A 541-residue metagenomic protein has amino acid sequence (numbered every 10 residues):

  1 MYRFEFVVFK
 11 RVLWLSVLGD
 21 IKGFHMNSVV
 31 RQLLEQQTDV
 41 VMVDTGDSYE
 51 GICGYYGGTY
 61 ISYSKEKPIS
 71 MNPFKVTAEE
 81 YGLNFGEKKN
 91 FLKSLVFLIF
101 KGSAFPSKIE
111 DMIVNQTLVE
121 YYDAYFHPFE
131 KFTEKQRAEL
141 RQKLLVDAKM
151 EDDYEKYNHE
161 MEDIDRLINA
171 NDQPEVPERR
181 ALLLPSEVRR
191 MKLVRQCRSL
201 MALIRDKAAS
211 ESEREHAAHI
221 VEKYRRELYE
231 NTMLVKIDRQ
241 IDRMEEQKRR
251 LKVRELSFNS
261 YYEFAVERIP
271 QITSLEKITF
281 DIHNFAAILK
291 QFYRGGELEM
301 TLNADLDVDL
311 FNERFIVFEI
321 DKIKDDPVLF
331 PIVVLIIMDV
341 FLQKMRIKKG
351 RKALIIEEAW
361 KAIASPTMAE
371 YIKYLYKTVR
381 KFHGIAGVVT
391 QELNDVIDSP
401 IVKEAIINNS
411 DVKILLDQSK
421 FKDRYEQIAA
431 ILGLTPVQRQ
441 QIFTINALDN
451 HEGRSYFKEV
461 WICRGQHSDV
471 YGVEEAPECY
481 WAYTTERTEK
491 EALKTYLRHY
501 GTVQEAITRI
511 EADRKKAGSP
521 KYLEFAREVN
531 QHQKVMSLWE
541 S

Functional and structural regions predicted by a protein language model:
M1-E5, E50-I61, K65-G384, P400 (+2 more regions): P-loop NTPase motor domains
M1-K65: Glycine-rich phosphate-binding loop of nucleotide-binding enzymes
K10-S16, W360-A362, G387-V388: Short, basic, glycine/proline-bearing loop/turn elements
Q37-T38, G57-G58, G350, F382-G384 (+2 more regions): Short glycine-/polar-rich loops that comprise or flank the Walker A/P-loop and associated switch/sensor motifs
V41-V43, V379, I385-Q391: Structural recognition of the conserved hydrophobic beta-strand(s) that form the central parallel beta-sheet of P-loop
G46-S48, E66-I69, K322-K324, W360-K361 (+5 more regions): Conserved nucleotide-binding/hydrolysis micro-motifs of P-loop NTPases
N84-K143, P400-S541: P-loop NTPase motor core of the ASCE superfamily
